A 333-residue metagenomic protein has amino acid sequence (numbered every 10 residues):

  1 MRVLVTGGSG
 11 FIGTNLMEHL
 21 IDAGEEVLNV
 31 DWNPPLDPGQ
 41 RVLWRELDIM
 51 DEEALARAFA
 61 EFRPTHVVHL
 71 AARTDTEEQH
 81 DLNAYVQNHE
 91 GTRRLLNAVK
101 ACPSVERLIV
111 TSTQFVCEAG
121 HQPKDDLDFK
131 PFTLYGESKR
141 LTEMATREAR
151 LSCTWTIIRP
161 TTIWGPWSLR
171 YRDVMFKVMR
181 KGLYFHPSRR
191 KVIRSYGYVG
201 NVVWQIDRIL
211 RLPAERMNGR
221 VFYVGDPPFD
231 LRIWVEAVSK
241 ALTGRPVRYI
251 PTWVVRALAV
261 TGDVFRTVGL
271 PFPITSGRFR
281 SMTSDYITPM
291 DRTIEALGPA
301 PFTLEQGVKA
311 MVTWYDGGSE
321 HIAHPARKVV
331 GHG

Functional and structural regions predicted by a protein language model:
V3-A23: N-terminal Rossmann NAD(P)H-binding glycine-rich loop of SDR-like oxidoreductase domains
I49-Q87, A101, A119-P123: NAD(P)H-binding glycine-rich loop region in Rossmannoid oxidoreductase-like domains and their noncatalytic homologs
R93-L134: Conserved Rossmann-fold NAD(P)-dependent oxidoreductase catalytic core, especially the SDR/UDP-sugar
C117-E118, T156-V174: Flexible, glycine-rich beta-alpha linker
F132-T156: Active-site Tyr-X1-5-Lys
L169-V174, S188-R211, G219-R220: Substrate-positioning beta->alpha
V199, E236, L258-A300: Conserved C-terminal active-site "lid" loop/helix of NAD(P)H-dependent oxidoreductases that clamps the redox cofactor
L212-P273, F302-V312, D316-G333: Mid/C-terminal beta-alpha module of Rossmann-like enzyme folds, strongest in SDR-family dehydrogenases/epimerases
